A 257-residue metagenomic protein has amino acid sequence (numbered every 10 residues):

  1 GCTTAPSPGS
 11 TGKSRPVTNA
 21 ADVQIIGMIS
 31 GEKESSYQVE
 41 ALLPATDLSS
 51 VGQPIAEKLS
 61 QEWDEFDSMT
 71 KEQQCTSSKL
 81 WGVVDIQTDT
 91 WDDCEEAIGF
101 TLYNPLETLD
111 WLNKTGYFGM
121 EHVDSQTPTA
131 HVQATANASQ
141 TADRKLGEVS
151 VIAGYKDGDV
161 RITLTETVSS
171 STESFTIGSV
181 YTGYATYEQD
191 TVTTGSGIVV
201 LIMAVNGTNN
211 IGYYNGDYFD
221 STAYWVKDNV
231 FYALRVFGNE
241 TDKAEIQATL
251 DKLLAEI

Functional and structural regions predicted by a protein language model:
T3-S10: Bacterial lipoprotein signal-peptidase II cleavage site
P16: Contiguous mid-protein beta-loop-alpha structural module that forms a pocket-lining wall or clamp of enzyme active
D22-D228: Short, solvent-exposed recognition patches
K227-I257: Surface-exposed amphipathic alpha-helical segments
